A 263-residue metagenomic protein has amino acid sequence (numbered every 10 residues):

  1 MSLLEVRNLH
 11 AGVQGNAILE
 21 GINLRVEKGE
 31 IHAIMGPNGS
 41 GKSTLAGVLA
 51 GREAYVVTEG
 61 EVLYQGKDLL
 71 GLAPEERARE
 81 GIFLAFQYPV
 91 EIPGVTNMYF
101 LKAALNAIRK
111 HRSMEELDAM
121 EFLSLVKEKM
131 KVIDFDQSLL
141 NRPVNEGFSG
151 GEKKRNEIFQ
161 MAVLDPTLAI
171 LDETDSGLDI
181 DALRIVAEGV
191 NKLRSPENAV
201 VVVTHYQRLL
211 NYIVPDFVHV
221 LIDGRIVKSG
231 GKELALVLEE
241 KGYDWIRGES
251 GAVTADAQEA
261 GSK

Functional and structural regions predicted by a protein language model:
L4-V6, L19-G21: Conserved structural motif at the start of ABC-family nucleotide-binding domains
N16-A17, E76, R184: Short coil-to-beta microelement around the adenine-binding A-loop and adjacent beta1/P-loop entry of ABC ATPase
M35-P37: The feature captures the beta-strand-to-loop junction immediately N-terminal to the Walker
E61-R77, N145: ABC ATPase NBD Q-loop/coupling interface
V90-T167: ABC-family P-loop ATPase nucleotide-binding domains
I170-T174, D181: Walker B catalytic motif
F217, L221, R225-G248: Conserved beta-strand-loop-alpha-helix hinge in the C-terminal portion of ABC ATPase nucleotide-binding domains
